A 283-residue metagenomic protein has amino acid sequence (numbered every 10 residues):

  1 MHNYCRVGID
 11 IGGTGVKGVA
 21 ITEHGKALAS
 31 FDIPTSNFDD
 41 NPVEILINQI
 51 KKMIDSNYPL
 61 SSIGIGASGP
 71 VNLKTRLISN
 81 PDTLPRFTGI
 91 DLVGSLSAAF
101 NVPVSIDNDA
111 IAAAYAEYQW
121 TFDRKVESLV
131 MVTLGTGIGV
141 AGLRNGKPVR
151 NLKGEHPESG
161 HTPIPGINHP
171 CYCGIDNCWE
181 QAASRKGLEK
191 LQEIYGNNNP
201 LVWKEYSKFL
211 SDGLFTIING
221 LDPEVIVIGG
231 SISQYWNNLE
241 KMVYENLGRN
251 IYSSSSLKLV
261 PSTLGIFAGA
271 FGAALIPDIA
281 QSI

Functional and structural regions predicted by a protein language model:
M1-S62, V71-L77, G94-V102, Q119-E127 (+2 more regions): ATP-binding/phosphotransfer module of carbohydrate and carboxylate kinases, centering on a glycine-rich
D10, G64-S68, M131-G137, A141: Short beta-strand segments
V16-A20, I138-L143: Short beta-strand scaffold segments in enzyme catalytic cores
L77-G89: A charged helix-plus-loop insertion that forms the helical arch/lid used to bind and gate nucleic-acid substrates
V104-N108, G142: General beta-strand structural signal in soluble alpha/beta enzymes
A113-Q119, G139-G142, T162: Adenylate-forming
E155-I164: Short, intrinsically disordered, charge-biased short linear motifs at domain edges
